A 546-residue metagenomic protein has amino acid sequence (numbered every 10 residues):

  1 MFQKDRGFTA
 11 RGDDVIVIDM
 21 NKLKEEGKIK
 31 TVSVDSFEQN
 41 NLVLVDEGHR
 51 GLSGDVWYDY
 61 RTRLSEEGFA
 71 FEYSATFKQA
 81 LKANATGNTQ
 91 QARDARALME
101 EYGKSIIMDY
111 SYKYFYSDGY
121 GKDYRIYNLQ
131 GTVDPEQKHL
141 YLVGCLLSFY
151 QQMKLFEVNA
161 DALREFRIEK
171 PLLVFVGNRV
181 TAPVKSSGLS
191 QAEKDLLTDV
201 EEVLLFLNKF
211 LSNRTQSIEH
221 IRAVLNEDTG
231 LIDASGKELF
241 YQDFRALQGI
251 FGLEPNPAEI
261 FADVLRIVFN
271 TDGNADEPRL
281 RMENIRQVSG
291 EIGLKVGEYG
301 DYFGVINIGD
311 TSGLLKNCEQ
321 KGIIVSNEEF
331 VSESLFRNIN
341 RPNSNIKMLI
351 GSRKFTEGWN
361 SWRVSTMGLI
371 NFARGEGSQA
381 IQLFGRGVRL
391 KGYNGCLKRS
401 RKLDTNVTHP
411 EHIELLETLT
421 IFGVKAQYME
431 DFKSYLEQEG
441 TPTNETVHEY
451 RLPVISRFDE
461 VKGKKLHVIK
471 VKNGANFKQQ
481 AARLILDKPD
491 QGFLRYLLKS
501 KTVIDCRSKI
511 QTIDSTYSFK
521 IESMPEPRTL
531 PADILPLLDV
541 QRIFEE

Functional and structural regions predicted by a protein language model:
M1, R11-K28, V32-Y73, F77-M348 (+2 more regions): Helicase-associated low-complexity regulatory tails and linkers flanking the ATPase motor
K4: Short, solvent-exposed loop/turn elements at beta->coil junctions and helix N-caps that rim active or binding pockets
G7: Divalent cation-coordinating acidic motifs and surrounding scaffolds that mediate Ca2+/Mg2+/Mn2+/Zn2+-dependent binding
T366: Conserved tryptophan-centered aromatic signature that marks the ligand-binding surface of SH3 and related Trp-rich
